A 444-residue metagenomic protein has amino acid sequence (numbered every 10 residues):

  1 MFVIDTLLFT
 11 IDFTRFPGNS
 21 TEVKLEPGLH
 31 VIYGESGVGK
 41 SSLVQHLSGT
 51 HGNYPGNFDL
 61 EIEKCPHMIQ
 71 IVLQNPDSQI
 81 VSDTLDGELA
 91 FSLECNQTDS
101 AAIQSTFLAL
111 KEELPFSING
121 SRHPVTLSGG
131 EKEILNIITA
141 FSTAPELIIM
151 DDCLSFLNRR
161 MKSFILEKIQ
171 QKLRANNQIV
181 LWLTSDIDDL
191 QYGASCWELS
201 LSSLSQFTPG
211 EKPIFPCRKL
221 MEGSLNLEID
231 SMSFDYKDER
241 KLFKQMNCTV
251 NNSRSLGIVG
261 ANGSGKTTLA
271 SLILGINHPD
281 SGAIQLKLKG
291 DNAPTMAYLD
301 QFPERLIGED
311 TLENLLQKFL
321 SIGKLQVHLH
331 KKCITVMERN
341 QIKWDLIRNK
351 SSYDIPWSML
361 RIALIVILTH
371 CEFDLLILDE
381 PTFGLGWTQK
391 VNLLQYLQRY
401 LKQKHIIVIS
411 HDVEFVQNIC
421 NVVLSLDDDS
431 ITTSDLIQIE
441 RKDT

Functional and structural regions predicted by a protein language model:
Y33-E35, V259-A261: The feature captures the beta-strand-to-loop junction immediately N-terminal to the Walker
S48, L274: Helix-to-loop junction immediately C-terminal to a conserved catalytic motif
A102-N119, H328-I347: Conserved ABC ATPase "signature" region
H123-L127, E131, S351-I355: Conserved ABC ATPase signature
F141, L368-T369: ABC ATPase C-loop
D151, N158, D379, L385-G386: ABC-family nucleotide-binding domains
N177-S185, K404-S410: Conserved H-loop
Q191, E198-E222, D428-T444: Conserved beta-strand-loop-alpha-helix hinge in the C-terminal portion of ABC ATPase nucleotide-binding domains
